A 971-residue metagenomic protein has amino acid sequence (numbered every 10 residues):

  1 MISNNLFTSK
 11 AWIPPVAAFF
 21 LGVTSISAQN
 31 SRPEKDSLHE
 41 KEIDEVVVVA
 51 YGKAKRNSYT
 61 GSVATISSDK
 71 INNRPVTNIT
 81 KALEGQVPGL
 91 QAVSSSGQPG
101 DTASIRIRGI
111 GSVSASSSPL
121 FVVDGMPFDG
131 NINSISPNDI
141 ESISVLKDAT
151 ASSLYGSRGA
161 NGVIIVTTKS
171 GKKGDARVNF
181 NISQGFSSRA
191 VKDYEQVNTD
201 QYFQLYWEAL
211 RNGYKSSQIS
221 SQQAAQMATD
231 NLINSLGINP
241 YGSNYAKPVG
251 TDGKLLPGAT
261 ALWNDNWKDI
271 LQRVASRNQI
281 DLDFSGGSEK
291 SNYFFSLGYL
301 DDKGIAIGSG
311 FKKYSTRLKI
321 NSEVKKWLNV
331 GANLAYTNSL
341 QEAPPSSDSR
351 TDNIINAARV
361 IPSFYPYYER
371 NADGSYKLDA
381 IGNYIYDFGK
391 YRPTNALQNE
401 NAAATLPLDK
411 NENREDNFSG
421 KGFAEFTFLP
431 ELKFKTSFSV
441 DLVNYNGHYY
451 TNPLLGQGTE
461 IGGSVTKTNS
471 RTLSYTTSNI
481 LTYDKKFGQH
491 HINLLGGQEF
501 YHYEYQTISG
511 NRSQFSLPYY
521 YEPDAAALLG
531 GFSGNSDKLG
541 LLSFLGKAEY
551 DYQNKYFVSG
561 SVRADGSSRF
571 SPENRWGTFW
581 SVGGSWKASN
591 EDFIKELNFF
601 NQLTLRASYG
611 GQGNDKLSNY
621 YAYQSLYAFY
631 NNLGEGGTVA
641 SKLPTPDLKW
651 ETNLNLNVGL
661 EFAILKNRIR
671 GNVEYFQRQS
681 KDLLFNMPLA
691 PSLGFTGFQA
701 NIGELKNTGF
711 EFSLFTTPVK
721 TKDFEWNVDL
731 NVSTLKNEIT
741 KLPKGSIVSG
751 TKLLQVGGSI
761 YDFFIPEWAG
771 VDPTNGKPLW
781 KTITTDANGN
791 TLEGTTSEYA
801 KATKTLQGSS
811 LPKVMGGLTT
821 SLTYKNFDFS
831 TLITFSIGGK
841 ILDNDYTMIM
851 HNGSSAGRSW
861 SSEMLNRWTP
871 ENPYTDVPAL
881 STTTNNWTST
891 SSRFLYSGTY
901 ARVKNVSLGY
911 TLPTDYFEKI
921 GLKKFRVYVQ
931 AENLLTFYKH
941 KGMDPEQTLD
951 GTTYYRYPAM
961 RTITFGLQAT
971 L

Functional and structural regions predicted by a protein language model:
M1-S37: Cleavable N-terminal targeting peptides that direct proteins into the secretory/outer-membrane pathway or into
Q29-N72, V93, R108: Short, acidic, small-residue-rich periplasmic hinge/interaction motif at the N-terminus of Gram-negative outer-membrane
S37, N57, K172-W263, V274 (+11 more regions): Surface-exposed loop/interface segments of Gram-negative outer-membrane beta-barrel transport/assembly proteins
E40-K53, Y59-A64, L83-E84, G125 (+5 more regions): N-terminal secretion/transport leader regions
K55, K81-D124, E141-S142, S152-K172 (+1 more regions): Extracytoplasmic beta-strand/coil segments of soluble accessory domains associated with Gram-negative outer-membrane
S58, T102-A149, N181, L255-A259 (+2 more regions): Periplasmic plug
S62-E84, S95-G97, I105-S112, M126-N131 (+3 more regions): Short, polar/charged loop or turn motifs at beta-strand boundaries
Q86-P88, P137-N179, Q272, R277-Q279 (+2 more regions): A beta-strand signature from Gram-negative outer-membrane beta-barrel systems, especially the internal plug domain
